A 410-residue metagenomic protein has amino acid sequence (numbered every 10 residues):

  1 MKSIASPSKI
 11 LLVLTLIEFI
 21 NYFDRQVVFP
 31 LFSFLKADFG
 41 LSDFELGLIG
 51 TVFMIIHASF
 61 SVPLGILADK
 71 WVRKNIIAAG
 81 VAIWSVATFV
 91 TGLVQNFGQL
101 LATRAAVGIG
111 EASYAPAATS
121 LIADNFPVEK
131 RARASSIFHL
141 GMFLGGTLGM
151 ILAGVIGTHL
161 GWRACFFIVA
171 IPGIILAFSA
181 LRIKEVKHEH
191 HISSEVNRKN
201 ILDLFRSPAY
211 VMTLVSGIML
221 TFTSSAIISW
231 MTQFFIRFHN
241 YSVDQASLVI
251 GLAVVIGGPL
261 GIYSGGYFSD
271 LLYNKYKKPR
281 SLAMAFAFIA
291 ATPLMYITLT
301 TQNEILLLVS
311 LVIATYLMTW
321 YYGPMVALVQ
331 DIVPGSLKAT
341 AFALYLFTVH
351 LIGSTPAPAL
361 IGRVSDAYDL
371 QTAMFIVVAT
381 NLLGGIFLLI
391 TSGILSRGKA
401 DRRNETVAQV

Functional and structural regions predicted by a protein language model:
K2-I4, V186-L214, F238: Juxtamembrane intracellular "pre-TM" segments in multi-pass secondary transporters
V28-F29, P208-Y263, Y322, V326 (+1 more regions): Extracytoplasmic gate region of multi-pass secondary transporters
G40, V72, L93-Q99, P127 (+1 more regions): Helix-breaking motifs and short loop linkers at transmembrane-helix boundaries and internal kinks in secondary membrane
S59-Q95: Conserved MFS/SLC helix-loop-helix module at the cytosolic interface between two early adjacent transmembrane helices
N75-F89, R280-M295: Structural signature of the two symmetry-related core transmembrane helices
T103-M142: Cytoplasmic helix-loop-helix junction between adjacent transmembrane helices in 12-TM secondary transporters
F138-L181: Helix-loop-helix hairpin linking two adjacent transmembrane segments in secondary transporters
A170-H191, F387-S392: C-terminal membrane-cytosol helix-exit motif in multi-pass small-molecule transporters
